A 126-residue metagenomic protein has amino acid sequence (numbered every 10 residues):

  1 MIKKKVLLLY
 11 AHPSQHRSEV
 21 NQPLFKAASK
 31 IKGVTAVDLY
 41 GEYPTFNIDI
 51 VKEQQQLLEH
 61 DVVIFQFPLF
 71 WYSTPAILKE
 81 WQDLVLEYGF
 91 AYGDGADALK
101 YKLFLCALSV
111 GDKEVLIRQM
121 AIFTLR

Functional and structural regions predicted by a protein language model:
M1-V34: N-terminal beta1-alpha1 ligand-phosphate binding loop
L8, A36-D38, C106: Structural signal for conserved beta-strand scaffold positions within catalytic alpha/beta enzyme cores
Y10-P13, L39-G41, F67: Short glycine-centered, acidic/aromatic-flanked micro-motifs in structured strand/loop junctions that mark active-site
P13, E42, G111-V115: A short, flexible beta-alpha/helix-coil linker loop
Q15-H16, T45, F70-S73: Glycine-/small-residue-rich active-site loops that bind phosphorylated ligands and cofactors
E19-P23, I48, A76-E80: Generic recognition of short, well-ordered alpha-helical segments
G33-F46: A short beta-strand-loop structural module common to alpha/beta enzyme folds
K52-R126: Helix-loop-strand module that forms the ligand-binding subsite of alpha/beta enzymes
